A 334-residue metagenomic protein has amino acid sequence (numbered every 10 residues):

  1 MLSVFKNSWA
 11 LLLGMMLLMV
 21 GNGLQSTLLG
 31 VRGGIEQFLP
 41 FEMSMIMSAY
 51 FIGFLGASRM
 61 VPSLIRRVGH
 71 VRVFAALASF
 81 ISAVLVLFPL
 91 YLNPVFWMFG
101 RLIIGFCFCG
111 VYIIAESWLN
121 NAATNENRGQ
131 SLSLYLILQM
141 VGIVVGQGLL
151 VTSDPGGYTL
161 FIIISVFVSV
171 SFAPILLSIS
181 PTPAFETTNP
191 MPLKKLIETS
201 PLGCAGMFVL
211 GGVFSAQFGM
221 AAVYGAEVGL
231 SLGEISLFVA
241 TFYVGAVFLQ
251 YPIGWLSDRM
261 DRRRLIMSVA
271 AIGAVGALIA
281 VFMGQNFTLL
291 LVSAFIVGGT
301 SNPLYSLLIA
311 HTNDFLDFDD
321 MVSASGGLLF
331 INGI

Functional and structural regions predicted by a protein language model:
V4-F51, G203, M207, S215-Y224 (+2 more regions): Helix-loop boundary and gating motifs at the non-cytosolic
A57-H70, D154, L249-D261: Helix-to-loop junctions at the C-terminal end of transmembrane segments in multipass secondary transporters
R72-V86, S165, R264-I279: Structural signature of the two symmetry-related core transmembrane helices
V95-I103, T288-I296: Paired small-residue
L102-I137: Cytoplasmic helix-loop-helix junction between adjacent transmembrane helices in 12-TM secondary transporters
G110-A123, N302-D317: Intracellular juxtamembrane helix-capping segments at the cytosolic ends of symmetry-related transmembrane helices
L150-V151, S165-F185: C-terminal membrane-cytosol helix-exit motif in multi-pass small-molecule transporters
D319-I334: A late C-terminal transmembrane helix in Major Facilitator Superfamily
